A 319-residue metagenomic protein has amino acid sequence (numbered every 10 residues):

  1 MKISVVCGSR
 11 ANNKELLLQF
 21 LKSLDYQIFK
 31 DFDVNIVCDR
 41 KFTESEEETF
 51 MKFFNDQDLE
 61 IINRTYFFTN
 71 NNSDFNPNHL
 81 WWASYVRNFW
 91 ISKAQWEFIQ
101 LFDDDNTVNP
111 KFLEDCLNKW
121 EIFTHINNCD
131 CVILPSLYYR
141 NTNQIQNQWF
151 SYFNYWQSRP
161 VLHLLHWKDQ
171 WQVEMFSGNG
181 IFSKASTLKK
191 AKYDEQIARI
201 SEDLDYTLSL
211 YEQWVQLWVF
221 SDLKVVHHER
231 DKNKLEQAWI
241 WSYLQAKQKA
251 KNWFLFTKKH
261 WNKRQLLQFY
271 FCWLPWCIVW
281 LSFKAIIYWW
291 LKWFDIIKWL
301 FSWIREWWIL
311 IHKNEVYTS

Functional and structural regions predicted by a protein language model:
K22-D31: Short, acidic, metal-binding catalytic loop of nucleotide-sugar glycosyltransferases
N72-A94: Glycine-rich, basic loop-to-helix element that forms the pyrophosphate-binding segment of sugar-nucleotide handling
I99: Short aromatic/hydrophobic "clamp" motif used to bind/position activated sugar donors
K111-F150: Conserved donor NDP-sugar-binding/catalytic core segment of glycosyltransferases
Y152-V173: Short, flexible, basic/aromatic active-site loop/helix in glycosyltransferases
M175-S183, T187-A191, I197-L223: A short, conserved alpha-helix in the catalytic core of glycosyltransferases
F220-I240, W253-F256: Active-site donor/metal-binding and catalytic loop motifs of nucleotide-sugar-dependent glycosylation enzymes
Y243-N252, K263-S319: Non-catalytic, C-terminal membrane-associated alpha-helical segments of glycosyltransferases
